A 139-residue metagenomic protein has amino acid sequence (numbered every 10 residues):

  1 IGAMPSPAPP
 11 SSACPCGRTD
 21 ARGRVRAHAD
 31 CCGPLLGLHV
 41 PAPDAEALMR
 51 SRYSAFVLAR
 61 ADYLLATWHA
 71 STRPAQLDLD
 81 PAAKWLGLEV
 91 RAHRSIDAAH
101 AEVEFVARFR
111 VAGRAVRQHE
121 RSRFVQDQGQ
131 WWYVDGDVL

Functional and structural regions predicted by a protein language model:
I1-A3: Short, Lys/Arg-enriched N-terminal segments with co-localized hydrophobic residues within the first ~10-30 amino acids
P5-P7, A42, L79-A82, S95: Contiguous, function-dense segments enriched for cysteine-driven chemistry and partner/ligand-binding capacity
A8-R26: Short Cys/His-rich zinc-binding micro-motifs
S12, A99, G129-Q130: Beta-strand-connecting loop/turn residues
R26-L35: Cysteine-rich micro-motifs
G37-P81: Core segments of small alpha/beta cavity-forming domains
D80-R117: Surface-exposed, charged secondary-structure patches
E120-L139: Short beta-strand edge/turn micro-motifs at domain boundaries
